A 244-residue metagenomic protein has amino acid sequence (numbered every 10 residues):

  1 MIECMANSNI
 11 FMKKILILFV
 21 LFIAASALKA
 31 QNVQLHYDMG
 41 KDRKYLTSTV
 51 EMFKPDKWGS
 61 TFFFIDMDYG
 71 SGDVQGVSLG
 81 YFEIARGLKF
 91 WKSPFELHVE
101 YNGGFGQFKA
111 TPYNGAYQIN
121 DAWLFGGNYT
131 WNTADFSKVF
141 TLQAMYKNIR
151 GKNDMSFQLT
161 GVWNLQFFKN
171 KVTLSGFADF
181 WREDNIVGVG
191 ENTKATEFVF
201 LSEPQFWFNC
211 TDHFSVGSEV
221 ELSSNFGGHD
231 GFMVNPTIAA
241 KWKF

Functional and structural regions predicted by a protein language model:
I15-A24: Sec-dependent N-terminal signal peptides
S26-A30: Sec/Tat signal peptide C-region and signal peptidase I cleavage site
Q31-L79: Start-of-domain marker
N32-D38, K44, Q75-V162, G190-K194 (+1 more regions): Outer-membrane pore/translocation modules
L35-M39, F63-M67, V99-G103, L142-Y146 (+2 more regions): Transmembrane beta-barrel strands of outer-membrane/channel proteins
W58-F63, F90-L97, T133-T141, L165-S175 (+1 more regions): Repeated loop/turn-to-beta-strand initiation elements of outer-membrane beta-barrel proteins
M145-S215, E221-N225, W242-F244: Outer-membrane beta-barrel transmembrane domain signature
M233-F244: Outer-membrane beta-barrel "beta-signal"
